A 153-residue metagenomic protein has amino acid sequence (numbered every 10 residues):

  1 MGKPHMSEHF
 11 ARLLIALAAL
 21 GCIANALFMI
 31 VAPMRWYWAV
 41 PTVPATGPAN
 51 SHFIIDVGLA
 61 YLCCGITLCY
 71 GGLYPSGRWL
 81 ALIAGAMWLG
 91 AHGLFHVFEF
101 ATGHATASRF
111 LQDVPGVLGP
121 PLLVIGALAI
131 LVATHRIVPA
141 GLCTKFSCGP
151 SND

Functional and structural regions predicted by a protein language model:
M1-C22: Cytosolic juxtamembrane helix and N-cap/initiation of the first transmembrane helix
G21-S51: Hydrophobic transmembrane helix segments
P44-G47, A105-V117: Non-cytosolic membrane-interface motifs at loop->transmembrane helix junctions
P48-Y70, M87, A91: Core segments of alpha-helical transmembrane spans in multipass integral membrane proteins
I66-I83: Juxtamembrane helix-break-helix junctions at the cytosolic face of small multi-pass alpha-helical membrane proteins
H92-T102: Transmembrane alpha-helical segments of integral membrane proteins
P120-G141: Membrane-water interface at the C-terminal end of transmembrane alpha helices
P139-D153: Short, highly charged, low-complexity non-transmembrane loops/tails of multi-pass membrane proteins
